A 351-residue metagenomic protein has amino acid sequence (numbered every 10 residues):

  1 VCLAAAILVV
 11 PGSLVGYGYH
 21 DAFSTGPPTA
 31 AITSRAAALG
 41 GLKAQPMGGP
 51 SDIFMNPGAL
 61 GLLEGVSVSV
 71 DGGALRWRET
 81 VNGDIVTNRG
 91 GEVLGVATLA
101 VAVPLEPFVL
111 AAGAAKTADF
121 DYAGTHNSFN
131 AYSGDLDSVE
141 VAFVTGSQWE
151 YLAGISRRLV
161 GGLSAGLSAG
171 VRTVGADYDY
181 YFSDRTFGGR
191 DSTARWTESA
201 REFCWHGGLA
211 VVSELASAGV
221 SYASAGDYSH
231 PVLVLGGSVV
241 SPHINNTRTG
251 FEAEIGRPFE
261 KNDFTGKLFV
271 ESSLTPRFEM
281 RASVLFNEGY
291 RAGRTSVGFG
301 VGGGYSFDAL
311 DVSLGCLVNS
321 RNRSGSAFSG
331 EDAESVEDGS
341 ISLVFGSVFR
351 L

Functional and structural regions predicted by a protein language model:
C2-P11: Bacterial N-terminal signal peptides
P11-K116, R294, G339-I341, V348-R350: N-terminal, post-signal peptide beta-strand-biased segments of exported outer-membrane/organellar beta-barrel and other
T33, A165, S199, F203-L351: Outer membrane beta-barrel transmembrane domains
L62-L63, T80, D177, S217-G219: Short helix/loop capping segments that flank catalytic or ligand/cofactor-binding pockets
L75-E92, D119-E150, V174-G207, G226 (+5 more regions): Extracellular/periplasm-exposed beta-strand and loop segments of Gram-negative cell-envelope proteins, dominated by
G95, F143-G170, H206-V212: Outer-membrane beta-barrel transmembrane strands
G113-A118, L152-G154: Active-site entrance/lid segments in N-terminal catalytic domains of soluble metabolic enzymes
S164, S168-V174, D179, S273: Surface-exposed extracellular loop regions of Gram-negative outer-membrane beta-barrel proteins
